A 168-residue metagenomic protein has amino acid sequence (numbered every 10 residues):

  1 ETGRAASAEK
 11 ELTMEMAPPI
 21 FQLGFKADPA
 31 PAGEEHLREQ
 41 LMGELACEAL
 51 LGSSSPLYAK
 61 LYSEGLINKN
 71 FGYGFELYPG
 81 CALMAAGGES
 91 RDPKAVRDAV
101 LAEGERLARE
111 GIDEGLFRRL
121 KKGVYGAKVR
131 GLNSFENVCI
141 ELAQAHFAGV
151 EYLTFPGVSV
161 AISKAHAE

Functional and structural regions predicted by a protein language model:
E1-L83, G88-E168: Mature, solvent-exposed C-terminal subdomains and processed small-chain segments of exported/organellar
